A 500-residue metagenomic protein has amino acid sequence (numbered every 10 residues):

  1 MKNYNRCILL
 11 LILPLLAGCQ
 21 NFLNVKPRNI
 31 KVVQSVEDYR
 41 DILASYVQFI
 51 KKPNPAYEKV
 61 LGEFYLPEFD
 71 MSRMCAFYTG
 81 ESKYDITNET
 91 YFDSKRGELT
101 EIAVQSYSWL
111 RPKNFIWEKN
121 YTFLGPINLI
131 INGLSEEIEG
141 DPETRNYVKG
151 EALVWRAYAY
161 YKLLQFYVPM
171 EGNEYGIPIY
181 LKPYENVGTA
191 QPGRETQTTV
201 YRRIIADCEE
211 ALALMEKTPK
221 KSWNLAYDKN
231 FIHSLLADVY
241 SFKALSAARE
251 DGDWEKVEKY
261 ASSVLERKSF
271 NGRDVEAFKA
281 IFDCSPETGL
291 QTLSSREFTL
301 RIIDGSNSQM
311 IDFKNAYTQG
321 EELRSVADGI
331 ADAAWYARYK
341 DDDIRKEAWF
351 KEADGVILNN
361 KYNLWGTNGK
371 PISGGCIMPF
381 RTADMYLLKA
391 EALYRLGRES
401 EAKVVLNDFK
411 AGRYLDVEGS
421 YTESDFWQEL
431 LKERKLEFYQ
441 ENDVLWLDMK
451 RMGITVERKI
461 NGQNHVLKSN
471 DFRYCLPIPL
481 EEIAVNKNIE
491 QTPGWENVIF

Functional and structural regions predicted by a protein language model:
M1-P27: Bacterial Sec-dependent N-terminal signal peptides
C19-R73, A261, K314, Y339 (+3 more regions): Membrane-proximal, proline-rich intrinsically disordered regions
K26-Q34, L61-S72, P169, G176-I177 (+2 more regions): Short, surface-exposed recognition loops and adjoining beta-strand edges that mediate ligand/DNA contacts, enriched
L43-F64, E255-G375, P379-R381, F426-L447 (+1 more regions): Extended ligand-binding clefts on enzyme/binding-domain cores
E89-Y167, E195-T198, E209-S222, I372-I377 (+3 more regions): Conserved, well-structured interaction surfaces
F166-A206, S246-E255: Short coil/linker segments at helix-helix boundaries
